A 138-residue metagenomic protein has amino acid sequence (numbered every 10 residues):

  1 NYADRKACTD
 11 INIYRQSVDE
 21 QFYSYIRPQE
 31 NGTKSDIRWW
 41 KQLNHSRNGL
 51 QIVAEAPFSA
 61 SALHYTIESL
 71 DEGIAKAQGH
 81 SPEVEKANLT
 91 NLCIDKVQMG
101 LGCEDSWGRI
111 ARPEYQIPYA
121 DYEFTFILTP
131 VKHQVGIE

Functional and structural regions predicted by a protein language model:
N1-E138: Beta-strand/loop-rich accessory regions of lumenal/periplasmic or secreted enzymes, predominantly carbohydrate-active
